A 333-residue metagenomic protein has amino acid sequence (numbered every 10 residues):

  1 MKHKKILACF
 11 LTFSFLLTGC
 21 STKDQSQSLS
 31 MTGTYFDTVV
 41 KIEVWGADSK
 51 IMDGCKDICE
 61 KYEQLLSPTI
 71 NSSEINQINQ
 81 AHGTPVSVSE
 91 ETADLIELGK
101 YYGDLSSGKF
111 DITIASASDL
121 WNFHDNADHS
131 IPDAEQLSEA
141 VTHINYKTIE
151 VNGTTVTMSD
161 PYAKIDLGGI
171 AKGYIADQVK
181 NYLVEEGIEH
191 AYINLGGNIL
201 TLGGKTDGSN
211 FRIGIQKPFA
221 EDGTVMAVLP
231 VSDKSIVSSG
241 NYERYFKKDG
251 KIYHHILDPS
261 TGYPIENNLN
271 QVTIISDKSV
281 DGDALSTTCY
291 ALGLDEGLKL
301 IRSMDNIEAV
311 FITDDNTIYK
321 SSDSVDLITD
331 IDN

Functional and structural regions predicted by a protein language model:
K2-F13, L17-N333: Mature catalytic core of soluble alpha/beta enzymes
